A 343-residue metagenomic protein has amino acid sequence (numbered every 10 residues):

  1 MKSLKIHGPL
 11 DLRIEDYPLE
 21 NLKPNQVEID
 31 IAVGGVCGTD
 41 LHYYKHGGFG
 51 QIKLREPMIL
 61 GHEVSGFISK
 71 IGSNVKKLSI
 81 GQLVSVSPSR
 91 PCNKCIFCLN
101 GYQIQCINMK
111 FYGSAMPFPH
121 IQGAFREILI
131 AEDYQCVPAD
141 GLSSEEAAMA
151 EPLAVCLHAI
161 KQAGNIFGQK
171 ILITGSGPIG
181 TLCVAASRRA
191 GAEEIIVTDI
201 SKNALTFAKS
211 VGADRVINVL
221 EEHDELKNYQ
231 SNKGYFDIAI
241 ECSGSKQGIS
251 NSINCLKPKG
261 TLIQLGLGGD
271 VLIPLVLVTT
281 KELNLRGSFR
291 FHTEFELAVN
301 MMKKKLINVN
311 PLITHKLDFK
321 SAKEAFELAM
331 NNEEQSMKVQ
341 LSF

Functional and structural regions predicted by a protein language model:
S3, K246, S250-I253, H292 (+1 more regions): C-terminal hydrophobic helical "lid"/dimerization subdomain of Rossmann-like NAD(P)H-dependent oxidoreductases
K5-N21, G38-K70, S85-S87, C106-H120: N-terminal glycine-rich cofactor-binding segment
E20-G34, F49-I96, Q135, D140-L142: Glycine-rich beta-strand-centered segment in the early N-terminal region that forms part of a ligand/cofactor-binding
K94-T174: NAD(P)H dinucleotide-binding glycine-rich loop of Rossmann-like/cofactor-binding domains, especially the beta1-alpha1
I173-S176, R188-N251: Adenosine-nucleotide cofactor-binding segment
G180-T181: N-terminal Rossmann-fold NAD(P) dinucleotide-binding loop
L256-P258: Helix-to-beta-strand junctions that scaffold the AdoMet/dcAdoMet cofactor pocket in Class I SAM-dependent enzymes
G266-E282: Rossmann-fold NAD(P)-binding glycine/threonine-rich loop
